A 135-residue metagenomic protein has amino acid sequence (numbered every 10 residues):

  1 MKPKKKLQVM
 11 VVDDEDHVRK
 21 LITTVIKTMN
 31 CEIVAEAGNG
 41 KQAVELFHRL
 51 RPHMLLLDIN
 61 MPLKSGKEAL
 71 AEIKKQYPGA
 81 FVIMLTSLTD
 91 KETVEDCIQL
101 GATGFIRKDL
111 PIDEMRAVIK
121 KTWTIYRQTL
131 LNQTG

Functional and structural regions predicted by a protein language model:
D13, D58, T86: Active-site residues of response regulator receiver
D16-A35: Two-component/phosphorelay signaling modules centered on CheY-like receiver
N39-Q42, S65-E68: Acidic catalytic/metal-coordinating carboxylates
L50-L56: Active-site beta3 strand of CheY-like receiver
M61: Receiver (REC) domain active-site loop signature in two-component systems and cognate sites in sensor histidine kinases
E92, L110-K120: C-terminal output helix
A117, T124-G135: CheY-like receiver
